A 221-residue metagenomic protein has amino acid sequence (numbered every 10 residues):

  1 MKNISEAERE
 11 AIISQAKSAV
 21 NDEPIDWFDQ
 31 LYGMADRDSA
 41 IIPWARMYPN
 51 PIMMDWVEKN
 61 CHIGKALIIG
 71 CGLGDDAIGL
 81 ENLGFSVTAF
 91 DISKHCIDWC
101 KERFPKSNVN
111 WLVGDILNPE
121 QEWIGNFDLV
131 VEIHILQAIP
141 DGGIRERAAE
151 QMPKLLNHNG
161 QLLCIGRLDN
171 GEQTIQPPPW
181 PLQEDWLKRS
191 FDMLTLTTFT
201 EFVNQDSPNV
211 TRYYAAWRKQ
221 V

Functional and structural regions predicted by a protein language model:
M1-I68, G72-W123, G142-V221: Class I (Rossmann-like) S-adenosyl-L-methionine-dependent methyltransferase catalytic domain, capturing the SAM-binding
V131: A conserved beta-strand element that flanks and buttresses the S-adenosyl-L-methionine
H134-A138: Short catalytic micro-motifs in class I SAM-dependent methyltransferases
